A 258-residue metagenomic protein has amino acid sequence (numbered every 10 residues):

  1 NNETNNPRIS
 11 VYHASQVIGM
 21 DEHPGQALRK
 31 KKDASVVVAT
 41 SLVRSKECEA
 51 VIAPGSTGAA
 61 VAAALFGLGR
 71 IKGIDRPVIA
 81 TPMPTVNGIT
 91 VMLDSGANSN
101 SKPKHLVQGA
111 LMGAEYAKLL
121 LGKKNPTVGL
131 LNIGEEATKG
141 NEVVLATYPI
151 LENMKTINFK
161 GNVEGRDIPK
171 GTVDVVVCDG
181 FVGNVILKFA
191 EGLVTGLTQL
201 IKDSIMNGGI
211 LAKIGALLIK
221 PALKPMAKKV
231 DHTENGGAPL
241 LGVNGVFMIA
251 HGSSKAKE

Functional and structural regions predicted by a protein language model:
N1: N-terminal phosphate-binding or glycine-rich loops at protein starts, especially the Walker A/P-loop of NTPases
N5-C48: Phosphate/nucleotide-donor binding subsite
I9, T90, I157: Short, conserved active-site loop motifs that form the nucleotide-linked donor/cofactor pocket
Q16-V17, S56-A59, E135-E136, F181-N184 (+1 more regions): Short glycine-rich anion-binding loops that position phosphate/pyrophosphate groups of nucleotides and phosphorylated
E49, G55-H105, G109: Glycine/threonine-rich beta-strand-loop-alpha-helix active-site module that forms ligand/phosphate-binding
L65-V78, P84-M92, T172-V176, G180-E258: Glycine-rich phosphate/nucleotide-binding loop
S99-G165, D174, D179, E191: Glycine-rich phosphate/diphosphate-binding loop of Rossmann-like nucleotide-binding domains
L120-V128, I157-R166, N207-L217, H232-A238: Flexible, glycine/charged-enriched surface loops at secondary-structure junctions
